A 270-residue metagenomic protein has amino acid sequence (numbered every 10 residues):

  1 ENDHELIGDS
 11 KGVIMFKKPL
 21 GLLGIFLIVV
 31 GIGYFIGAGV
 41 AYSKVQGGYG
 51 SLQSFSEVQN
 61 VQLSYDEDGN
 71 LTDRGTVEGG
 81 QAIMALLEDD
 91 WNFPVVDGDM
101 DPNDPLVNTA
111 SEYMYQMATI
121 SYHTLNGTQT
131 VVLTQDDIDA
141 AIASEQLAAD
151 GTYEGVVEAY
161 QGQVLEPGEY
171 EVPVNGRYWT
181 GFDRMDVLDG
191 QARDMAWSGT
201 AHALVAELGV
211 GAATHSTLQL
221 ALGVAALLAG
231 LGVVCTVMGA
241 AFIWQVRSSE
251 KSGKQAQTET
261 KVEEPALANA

Functional and structural regions predicted by a protein language model:
L6-S51, R247: Hydrophobic secretory-pathway targeting helix
F16-L22, S216-A270: Juxtamembrane interface at the cytosolic side of transmembrane helices
I36-G75: Membrane-helix exit/juxtamembrane interface segments
Y65-G199: Long, solvent-exposed extracytoplasmic domains/loops
D194-H215: Juxtamembrane amphipathic/hinge helix adjacent to a transmembrane helix
